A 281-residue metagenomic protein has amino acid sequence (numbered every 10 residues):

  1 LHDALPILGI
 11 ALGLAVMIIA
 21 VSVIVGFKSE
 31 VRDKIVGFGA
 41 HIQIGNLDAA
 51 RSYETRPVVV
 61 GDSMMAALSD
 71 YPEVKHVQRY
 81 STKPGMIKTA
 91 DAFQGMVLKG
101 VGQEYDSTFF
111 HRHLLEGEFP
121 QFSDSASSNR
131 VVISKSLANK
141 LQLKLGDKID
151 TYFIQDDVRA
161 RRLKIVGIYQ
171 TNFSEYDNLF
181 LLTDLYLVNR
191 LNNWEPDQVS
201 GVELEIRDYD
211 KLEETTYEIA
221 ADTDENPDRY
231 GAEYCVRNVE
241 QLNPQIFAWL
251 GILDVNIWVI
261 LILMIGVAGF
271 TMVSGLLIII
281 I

Functional and structural regions predicted by a protein language model:
A4, L212-E218, D222-F270, I279: Peri-transmembrane interface segments
A4-G26, G37: Short, strongly hydrophobic transmembrane alpha-helices
V16, V21-I24, K28, G269-I281: Membrane-embedded alpha-helices of multi-pass transport/permease systems
K28-D62: Membrane-interface junction motifs in transport/secretion proteins
I35, A67-P72, I219, T223: Hydrophobic C-terminal alpha-helix "anchor/cap" residues
I42, A138, D197-A220, C235: A short beta-strand structural signal in non-transmembrane regions
D48-E54, Q170-N172, L204-E213, E240-N243: Structural beta->alpha junctions
P57-V58, D62-D197: A structural signal for hydrophobic secondary-structure junctions, strongest on transmembrane helix-loop-helix units
